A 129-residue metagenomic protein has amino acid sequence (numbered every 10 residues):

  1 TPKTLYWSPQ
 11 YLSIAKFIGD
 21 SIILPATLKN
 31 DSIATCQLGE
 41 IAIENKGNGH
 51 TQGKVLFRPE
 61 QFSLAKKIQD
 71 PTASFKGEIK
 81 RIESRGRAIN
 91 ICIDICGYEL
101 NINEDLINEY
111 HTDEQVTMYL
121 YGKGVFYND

Functional and structural regions predicted by a protein language model:
T1-I41: Internal alpha/beta loop-helix hairpins
S21-I23, D31-D129: Non-catalytic connector elements of ABC transporters
